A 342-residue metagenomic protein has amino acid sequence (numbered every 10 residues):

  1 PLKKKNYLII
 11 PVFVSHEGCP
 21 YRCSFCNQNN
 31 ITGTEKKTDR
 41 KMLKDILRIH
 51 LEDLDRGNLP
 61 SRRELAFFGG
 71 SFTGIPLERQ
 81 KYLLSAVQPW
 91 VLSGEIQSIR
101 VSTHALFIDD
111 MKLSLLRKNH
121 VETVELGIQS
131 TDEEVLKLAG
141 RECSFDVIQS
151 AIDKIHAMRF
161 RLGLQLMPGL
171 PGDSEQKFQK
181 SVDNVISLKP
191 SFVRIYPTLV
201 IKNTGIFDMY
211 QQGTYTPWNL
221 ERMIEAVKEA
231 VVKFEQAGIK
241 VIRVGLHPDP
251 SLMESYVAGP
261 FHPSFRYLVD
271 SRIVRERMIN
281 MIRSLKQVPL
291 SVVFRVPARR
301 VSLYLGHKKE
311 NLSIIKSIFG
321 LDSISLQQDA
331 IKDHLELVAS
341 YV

Functional and structural regions predicted by a protein language model:
P1-L8, G213-V342: Auxiliary Fe-S-binding modules of radical SAM enzymes
K3-M42: Canonical Radical SAM [4Fe-4S] cluster-binding loop centered on the CxxxCxxC motif and its immediate flanking residues
V14-G18, Y196-I201, H247: Short glycine-enriched loops at secondary-structure junctions
C19-C23, I201-D208, L252-E254: Short acidic/His/Gly/Ser-rich catalytic and metal-binding motifs that mark active-site loops of diverse hydrolases
I31-D45, G69-T198, K202-R222: Conserved non-cysteine loop/helix-boundary elements of the Radical SAM core domain that shape
R48-S71: Short Fe-S-cluster ligation motifs
R56-R62, S93-I96, K286-P289: Short helix-terminating capping/connector loops at secondary-structure junctions
R63, Q97, E122, S191 (+2 more regions): Short acidic/polar active-site loop segments enriched in Thr and Asp
